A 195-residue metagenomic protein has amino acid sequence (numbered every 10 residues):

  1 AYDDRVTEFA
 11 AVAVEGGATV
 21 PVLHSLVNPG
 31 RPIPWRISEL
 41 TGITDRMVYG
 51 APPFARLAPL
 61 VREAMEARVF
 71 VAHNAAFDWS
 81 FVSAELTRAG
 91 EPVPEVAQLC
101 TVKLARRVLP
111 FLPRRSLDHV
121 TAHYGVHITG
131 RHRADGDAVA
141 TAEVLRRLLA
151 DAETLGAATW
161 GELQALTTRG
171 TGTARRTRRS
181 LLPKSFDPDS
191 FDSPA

Functional and structural regions predicted by a protein language model:
A1-Q98, P110-H132: Conserved non-catalytic scaffold segment of RNase H-like nuclease domains
E63-A64, T87, E91, A97 (+3 more regions): Alpha-helix boundary/capping detector
K103-F111: An acidic intrinsically disordered interaction segment
L104, V120, A140, V144-R147: Generic recognition of well-ordered alpha-helical segments
D137: Conserved catalytic/binding loops enriched for acidic/polar residues
A142-A195: Acidic two-metal-ion nuclease catalytic site recognized across multiple nuclease folds, prominently DnaQ/RNase D-T
